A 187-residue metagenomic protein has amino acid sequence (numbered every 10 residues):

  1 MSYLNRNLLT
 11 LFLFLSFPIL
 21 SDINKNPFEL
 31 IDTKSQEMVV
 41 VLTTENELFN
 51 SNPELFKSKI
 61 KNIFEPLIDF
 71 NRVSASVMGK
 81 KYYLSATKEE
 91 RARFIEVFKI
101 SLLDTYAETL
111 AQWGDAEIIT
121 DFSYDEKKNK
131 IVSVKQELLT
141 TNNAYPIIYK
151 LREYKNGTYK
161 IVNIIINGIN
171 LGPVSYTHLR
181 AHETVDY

Functional and structural regions predicted by a protein language model:
S2-L8: Bacterial N-terminal signal peptides that target proteins for export
S16-P18: N-terminal signal peptide c-region/cleavage motif recognized by signal peptidases
K25-T109: Early exported N-terminus immediately downstream of N-terminal targeting peptides
F98, Y124, E137-T140, L151-E153 (+1 more regions): A mature extracytoplasmic/lumenal domain signature
D104-I148: Surface-exposed, charged secondary-structure patches
P146-P173: Short beta-strand edge/turn micro-motifs at domain boundaries
T177-D186: Conserved small/polar residues in nucleotide/adenosyl-binding loops
